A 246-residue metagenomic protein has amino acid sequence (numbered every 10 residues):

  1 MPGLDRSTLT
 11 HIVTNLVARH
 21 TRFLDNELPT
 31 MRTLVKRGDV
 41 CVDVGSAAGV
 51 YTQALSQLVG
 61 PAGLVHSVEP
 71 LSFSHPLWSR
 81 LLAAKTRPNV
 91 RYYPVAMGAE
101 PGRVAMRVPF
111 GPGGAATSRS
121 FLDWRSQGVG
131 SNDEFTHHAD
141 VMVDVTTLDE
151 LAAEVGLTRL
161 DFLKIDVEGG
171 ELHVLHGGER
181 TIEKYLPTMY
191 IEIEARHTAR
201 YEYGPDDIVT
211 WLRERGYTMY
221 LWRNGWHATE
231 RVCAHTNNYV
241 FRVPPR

Functional and structural regions predicted by a protein language model:
M1-R246: Phosphate/nucleotide-binding beta-alpha loop and adjacent structural elements of enzyme active sites
